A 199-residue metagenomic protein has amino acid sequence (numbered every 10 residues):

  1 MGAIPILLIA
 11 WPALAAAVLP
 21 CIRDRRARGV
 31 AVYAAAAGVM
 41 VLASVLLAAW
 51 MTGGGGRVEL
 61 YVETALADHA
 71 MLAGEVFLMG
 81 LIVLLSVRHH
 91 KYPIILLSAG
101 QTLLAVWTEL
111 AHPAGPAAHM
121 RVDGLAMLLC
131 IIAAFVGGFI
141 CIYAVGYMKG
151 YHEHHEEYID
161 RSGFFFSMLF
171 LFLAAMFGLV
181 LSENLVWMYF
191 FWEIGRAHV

Functional and structural regions predicted by a protein language model:
M1-L7, L14-S167: Transmembrane helix-loop-helix hairpins at membrane boundaries of multipass inner-membrane proteins
L19, G178-V180: MFS-fold secondary transporters
I22, S182-E183: Helix-breaking motifs and short loop linkers at transmembrane-helix boundaries and internal kinks in secondary membrane
D160-G163, E183-Y189: The feature identifies polytopic integral membrane transport proteins across all domains of life
E193: Short phosphate-coordinating micro-motif centered on Lys-Gly-acidic
A197-V199: Conserved small/polar residues in nucleotide/adenosyl-binding loops
